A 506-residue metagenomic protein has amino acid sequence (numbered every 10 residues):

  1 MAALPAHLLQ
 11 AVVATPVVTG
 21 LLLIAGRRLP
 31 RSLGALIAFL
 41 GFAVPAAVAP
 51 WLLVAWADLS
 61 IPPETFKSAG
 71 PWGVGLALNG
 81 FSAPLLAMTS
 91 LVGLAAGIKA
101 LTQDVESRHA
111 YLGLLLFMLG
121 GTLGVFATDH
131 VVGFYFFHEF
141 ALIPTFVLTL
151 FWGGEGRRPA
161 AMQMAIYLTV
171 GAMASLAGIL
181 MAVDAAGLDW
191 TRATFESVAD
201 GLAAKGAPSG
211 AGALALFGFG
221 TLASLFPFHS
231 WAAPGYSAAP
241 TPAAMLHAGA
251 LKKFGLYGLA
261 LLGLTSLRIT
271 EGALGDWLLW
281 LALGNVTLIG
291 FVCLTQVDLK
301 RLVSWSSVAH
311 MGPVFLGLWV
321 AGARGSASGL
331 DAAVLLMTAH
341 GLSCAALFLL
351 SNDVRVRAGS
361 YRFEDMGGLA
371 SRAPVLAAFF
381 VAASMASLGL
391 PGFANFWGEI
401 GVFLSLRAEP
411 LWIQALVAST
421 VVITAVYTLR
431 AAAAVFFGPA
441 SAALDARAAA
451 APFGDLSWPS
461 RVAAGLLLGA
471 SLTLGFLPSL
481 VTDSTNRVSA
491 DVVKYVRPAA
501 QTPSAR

Functional and structural regions predicted by a protein language model:
M1-A11, V18-G113, D189-D200, D491: Transmembrane helix-loop-helix hairpins at membrane boundaries of multipass inner-membrane proteins
L4-T15, L78-T89, V131-P144, P208-T221 (+2 more regions): Structural signature of hydrophobic alpha-helical transmembrane segments
V12-P16, A38-G41, T89, L115 (+9 more regions): Residue-level recognition of transmembrane alpha-helices in multi-pass small-molecule transporters/permeases
G20-A25, P50, G97-I98, G120-G124 (+8 more regions): Alpha-helical transmembrane segments of multipass membrane proteins
G20-P30, G93-V105, V147-A160, A223-S237 (+3 more regions): C-terminal ends of transmembrane helices
R31, A110-F117, G121-G210, T221 (+1 more regions): Alpha-helical multi-pass transmembrane bundles of energy-transducing inner-membrane proteins
A55-G73, F140, A172-H229, L259-W277 (+5 more regions): Juxtamembrane/interfacial segments at transmembrane-helix boundaries in multi-pass membrane proteins
F226, C344-L350, I413-P452: Predominantly late transmembrane helices and immediately cytosolic-facing juxtamembrane segments
